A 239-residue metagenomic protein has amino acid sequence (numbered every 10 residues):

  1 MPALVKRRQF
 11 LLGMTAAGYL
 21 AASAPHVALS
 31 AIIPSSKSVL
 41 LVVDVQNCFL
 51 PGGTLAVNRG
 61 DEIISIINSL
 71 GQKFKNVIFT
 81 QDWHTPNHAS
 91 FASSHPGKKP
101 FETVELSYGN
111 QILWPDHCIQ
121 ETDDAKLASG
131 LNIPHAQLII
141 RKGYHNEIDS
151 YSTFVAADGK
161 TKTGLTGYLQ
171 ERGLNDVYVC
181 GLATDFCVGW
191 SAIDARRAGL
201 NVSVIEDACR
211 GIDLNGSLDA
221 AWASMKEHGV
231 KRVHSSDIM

Functional and structural regions predicted by a protein language model:
P2-G18: N-terminal secretory signal peptides and thylakoid transit peptides that target proteins across membranes
A24-V42, Q46-F49: C-terminal segment of N-terminal export signals and the immediately downstream linker at the start of the mature
P34, S65-D176: Active-site alpha/beta core segments
L50-N58: Acidic/histidine-rich helix-loop elements that form or flank divalent-metal/phosphate-binding sites at the catalytic
I78-Q81, S203-D207: Short internal beta-strands
I133, G216-M239: Structural recognition of alpha->loop->beta junctions
G189-R197: Histidine-anchored nucleotide/phosphate-binding helix
E206-N215: Short, flexible loop segments at boundaries between secondary-structure elements
